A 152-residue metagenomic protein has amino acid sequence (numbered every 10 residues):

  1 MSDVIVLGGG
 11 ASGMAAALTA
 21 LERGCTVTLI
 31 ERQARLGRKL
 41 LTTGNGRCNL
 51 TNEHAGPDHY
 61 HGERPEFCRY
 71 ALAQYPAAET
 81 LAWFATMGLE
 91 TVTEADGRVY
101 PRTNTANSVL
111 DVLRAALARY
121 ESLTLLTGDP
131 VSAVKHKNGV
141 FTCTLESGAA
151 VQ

Functional and structural regions predicted by a protein language model:
S2, E146-Q152: Core beta-strand elements of the Rossmann-like FAD/NAD(P) dinucleotide-binding domain in flavoenzyme oxidoreductases
S2-L29: N-terminal Rossmann-like FAD-binding beta1-loop-alpha1 element of flavoenzymes
S12, R35, G46: Conserved Rossmann-like nucleotide-cofactor binding loop
N45-D96: Glycine-rich active-site loop/strand segments that organize a redox cofactor
C68-A78, A95-A115, L126: Short beta-strand to alpha-helix junction loop
S122-T124: Short, conserved active-site loop motifs that form the nucleotide-linked donor/cofactor pocket
T127-V140: A conserved short coil-to-beta-strand element within the FAD-binding core of flavoproteins
